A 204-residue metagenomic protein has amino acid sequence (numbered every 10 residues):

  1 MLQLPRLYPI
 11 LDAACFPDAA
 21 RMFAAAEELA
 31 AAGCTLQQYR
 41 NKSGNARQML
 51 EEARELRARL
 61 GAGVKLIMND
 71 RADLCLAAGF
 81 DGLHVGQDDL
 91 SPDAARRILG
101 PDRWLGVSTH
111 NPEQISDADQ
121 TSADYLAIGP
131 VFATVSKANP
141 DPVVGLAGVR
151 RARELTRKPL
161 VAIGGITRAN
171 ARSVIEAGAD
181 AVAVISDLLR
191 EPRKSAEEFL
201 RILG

Functional and structural regions predicted by a protein language model:
M1-P92, R97-Y125, D141-V144, R151 (+4 more regions): Conserved N-terminal beta1-alpha1 strand-loop-helix module at the mouth
G129: Flexible, gly/ser-rich surface segments that form the specificity/activation loops bordering the active-site cleft
A133-A138: Glycine/threonine-rich flexible loop motifs
